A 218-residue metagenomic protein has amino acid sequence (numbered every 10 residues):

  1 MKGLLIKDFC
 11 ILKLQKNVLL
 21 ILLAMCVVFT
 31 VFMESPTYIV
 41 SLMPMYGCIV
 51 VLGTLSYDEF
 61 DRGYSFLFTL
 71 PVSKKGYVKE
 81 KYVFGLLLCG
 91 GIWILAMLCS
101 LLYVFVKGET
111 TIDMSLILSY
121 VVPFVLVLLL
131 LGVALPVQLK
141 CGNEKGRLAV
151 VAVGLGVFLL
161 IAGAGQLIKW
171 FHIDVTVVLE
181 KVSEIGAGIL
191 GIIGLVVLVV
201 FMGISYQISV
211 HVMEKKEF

Functional and structural regions predicted by a protein language model:
M1-R62, E80-F218: Hydrophobic alpha-helical transmembrane segments of membrane proteins
T69-K74: Short helix-to-coil transition segments within interhelical loops that connect adjacent transmembrane helices
G76-V78: Alpha-helix N-cap/helix-start motif at helix boundaries, enriched for small hydrophobics
